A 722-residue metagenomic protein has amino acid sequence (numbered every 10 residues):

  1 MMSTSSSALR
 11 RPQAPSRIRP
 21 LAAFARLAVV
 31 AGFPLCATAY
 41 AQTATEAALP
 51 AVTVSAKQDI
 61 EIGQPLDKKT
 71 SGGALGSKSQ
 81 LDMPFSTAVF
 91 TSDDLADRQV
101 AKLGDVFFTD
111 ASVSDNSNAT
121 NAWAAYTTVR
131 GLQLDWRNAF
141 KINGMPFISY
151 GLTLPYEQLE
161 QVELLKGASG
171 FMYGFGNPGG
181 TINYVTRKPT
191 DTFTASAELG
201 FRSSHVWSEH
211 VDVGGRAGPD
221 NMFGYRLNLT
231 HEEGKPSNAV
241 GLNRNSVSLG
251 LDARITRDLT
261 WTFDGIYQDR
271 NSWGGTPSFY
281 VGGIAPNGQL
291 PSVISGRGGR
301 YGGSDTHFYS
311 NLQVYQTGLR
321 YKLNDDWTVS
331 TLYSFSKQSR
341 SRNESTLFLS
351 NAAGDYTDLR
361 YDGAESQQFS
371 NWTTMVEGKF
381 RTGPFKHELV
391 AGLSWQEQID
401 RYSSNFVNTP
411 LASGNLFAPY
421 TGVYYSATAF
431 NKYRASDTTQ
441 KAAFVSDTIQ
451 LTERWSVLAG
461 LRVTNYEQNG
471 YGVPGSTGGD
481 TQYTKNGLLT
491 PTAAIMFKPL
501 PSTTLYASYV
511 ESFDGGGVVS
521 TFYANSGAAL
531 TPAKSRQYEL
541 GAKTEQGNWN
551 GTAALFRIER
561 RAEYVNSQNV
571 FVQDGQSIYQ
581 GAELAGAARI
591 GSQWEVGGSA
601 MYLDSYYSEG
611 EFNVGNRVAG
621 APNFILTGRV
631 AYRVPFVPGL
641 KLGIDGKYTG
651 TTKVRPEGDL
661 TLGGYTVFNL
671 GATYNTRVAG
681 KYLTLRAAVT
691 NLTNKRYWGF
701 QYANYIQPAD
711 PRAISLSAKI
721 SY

Functional and structural regions predicted by a protein language model:
L49-F193, S512, L540, A703: Acidic, small-polar-rich N-terminal luminal/periplasmic segments of exported/outer-membrane proteins
E157-E160, F171-V247, I255-L259, Q313 (+1 more regions): Outer-membrane beta-barrel translocator/receptor signature
E232-G234, S248-R254, D258-K322, F335-Q367 (+2 more regions): Acidic/polar loop-and-plug regions of large Gram-negative outer-membrane beta-barrel proteins
D252-T256, Q367, K386-V390, S394-Q398 (+3 more regions): Structural signature of Gram-negative outer-membrane beta-barrels, strongest in the C-terminal barrel of TonB-dependent
N271-I284, E397-Y402, E467, M496-E539 (+5 more regions): Surface-exposed extracellular loop regions of Gram-negative outer-membrane beta-barrel proteins, predominantly
G318-S334, R340-E344, L505-Y506, T531-R589 (+2 more regions): Membrane-embedded beta-barrel scaffold of Gram-negative outer-membrane proteins
E365, L389, Y538, A619-Y722: Conserved C-terminal beta-signal and adjacent last beta-strands/turns of outer-membrane beta-barrel proteins
N550, L555-E559, Q573-P656: Gram-negative outer-membrane beta-barrel transporters
